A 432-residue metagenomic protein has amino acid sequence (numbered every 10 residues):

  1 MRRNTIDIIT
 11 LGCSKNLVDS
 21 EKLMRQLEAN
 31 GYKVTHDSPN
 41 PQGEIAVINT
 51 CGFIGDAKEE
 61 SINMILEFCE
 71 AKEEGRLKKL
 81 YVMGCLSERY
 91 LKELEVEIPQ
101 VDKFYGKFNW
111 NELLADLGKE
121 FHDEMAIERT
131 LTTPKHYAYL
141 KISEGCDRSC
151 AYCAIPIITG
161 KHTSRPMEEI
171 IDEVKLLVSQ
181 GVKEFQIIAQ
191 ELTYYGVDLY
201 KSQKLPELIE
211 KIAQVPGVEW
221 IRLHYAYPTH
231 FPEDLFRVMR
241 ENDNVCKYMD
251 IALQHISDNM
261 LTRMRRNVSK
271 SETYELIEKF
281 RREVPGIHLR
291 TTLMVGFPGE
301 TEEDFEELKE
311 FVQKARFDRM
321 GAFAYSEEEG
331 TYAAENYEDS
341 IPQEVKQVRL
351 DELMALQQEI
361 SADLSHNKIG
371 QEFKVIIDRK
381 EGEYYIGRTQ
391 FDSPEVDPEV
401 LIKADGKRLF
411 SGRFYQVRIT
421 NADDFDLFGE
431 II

Functional and structural regions predicted by a protein language model:
M1-Y195, D234, M249, S271-R282 (+5 more regions): Proteins enriched for Cys/Gly/acidic motifs involved in redox and nucleic-acid/cofactor modification
K78-G84, R89, L94, S179-E303 (+1 more regions): Conserved SAM/AdoMet-binding glycine-rich loop
D102, K183, E219, D318 (+3 more regions): Short acidic/polar active-site loop segments enriched in Thr and Asp
N111, R148, T193, D258-N259 (+2 more regions): Glycine-centered loop/turn positions within well-structured domains that cap or flank conserved ligand/cofactor-binding
C150, I170, I187, L223 (+7 more regions): Conserved, mostly hydrophobic/aromatic
A189, Y225, L253-H255, T291-V295 (+6 more regions): Active-site proximal loops enriched in glycine and acidic residues that flank catalytic Cys/His/Asp and coordinate
K247-Y248, L261-T262, P285-H288, E303-F305 (+7 more regions): Extended hydrophobic-aromatic, low-complexity segments
A333-I432: Terminal RNA-binding accessory module
